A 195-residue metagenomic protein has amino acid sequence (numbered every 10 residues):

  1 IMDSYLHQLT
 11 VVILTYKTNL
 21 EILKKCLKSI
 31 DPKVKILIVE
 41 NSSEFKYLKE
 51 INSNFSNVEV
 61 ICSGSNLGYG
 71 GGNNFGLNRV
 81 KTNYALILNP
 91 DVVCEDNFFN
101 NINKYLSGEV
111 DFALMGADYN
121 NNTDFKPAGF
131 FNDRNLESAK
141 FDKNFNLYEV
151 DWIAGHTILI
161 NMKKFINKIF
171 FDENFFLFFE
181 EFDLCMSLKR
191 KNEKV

Functional and structural regions predicted by a protein language model:
H7-I13, I30, K35-V39: Hydrophobic targeting segments
T15-P32: Short, well-formed alpha-helical segments that are part of the catalytic scaffolds of diverse glycosyltransferases
E40-L48, S65: A conserved acidic beta->alpha catalytic loop
C62-V80: Glycine-rich, basic loop-to-helix element that forms the pyrophosphate-binding segment of sugar-nucleotide handling
S63, L88-P90: Catalytic metal- and UDP-sugar-binding loop of GT-A-like glycosyltransferases, i.e., residues flanking the conserved
F75, V92-I169, N174, F182: Acidic/His-rich active-site region of diverse nucleotide-sugar glycosyltransferases
A85: Short aromatic/hydrophobic "clamp" motif used to bind/position activated sugar donors
E173-F176, F182-V195: Catalytic donor-sugar/metal-binding loop of nucleotide-sugar-dependent glycosyltransferases
